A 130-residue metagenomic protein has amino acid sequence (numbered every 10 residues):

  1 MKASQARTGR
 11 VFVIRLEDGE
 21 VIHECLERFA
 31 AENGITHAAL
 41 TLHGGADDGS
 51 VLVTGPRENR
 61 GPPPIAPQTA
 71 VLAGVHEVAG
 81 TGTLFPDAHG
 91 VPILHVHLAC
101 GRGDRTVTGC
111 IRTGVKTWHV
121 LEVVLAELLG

Functional and structural regions predicted by a protein language model:
M1-I14: Generic N-terminal amphipathic, Lys/Arg-enriched alpha-helix
K2-A3, E27-A30, T83-H89, G109-G114: A generic local secondary-structure boundary/capping motif
E17-E24, A73-H76, I93, T106 (+1 more regions): Conserved active-site and cofactor/substrate-binding residues in soluble primary-metabolism enzymes
D18, G44, C100-R102, L125-L129: Short, structured patches in soluble enzyme cores that scaffold and shape functional sites
E20-L72, H76: Short, well-structured hydrophobic secondary-structure segments
A31-T36, G103-R105, L128-G130: Generic secondary-structure signature for well-ordered alpha-helical cores
P64-T108: Mid-chain, well-packed structural core segment of small domains
V91, G109-G130: Flexible glycine-rich active-site/ligand-binding loops centered on an Asp-His dyad
